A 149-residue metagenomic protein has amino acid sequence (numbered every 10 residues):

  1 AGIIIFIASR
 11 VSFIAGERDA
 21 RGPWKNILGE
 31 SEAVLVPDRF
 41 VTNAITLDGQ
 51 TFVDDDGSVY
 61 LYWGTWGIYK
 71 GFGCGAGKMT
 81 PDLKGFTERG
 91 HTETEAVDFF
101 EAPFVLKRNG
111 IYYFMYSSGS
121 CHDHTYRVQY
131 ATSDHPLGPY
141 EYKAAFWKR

Functional and structural regions predicted by a protein language model:
A1-R149: Carbohydrate-active catalytic/glycan-binding domains of CAZyme proteins, especially the secreted or lumenal ectodomains
